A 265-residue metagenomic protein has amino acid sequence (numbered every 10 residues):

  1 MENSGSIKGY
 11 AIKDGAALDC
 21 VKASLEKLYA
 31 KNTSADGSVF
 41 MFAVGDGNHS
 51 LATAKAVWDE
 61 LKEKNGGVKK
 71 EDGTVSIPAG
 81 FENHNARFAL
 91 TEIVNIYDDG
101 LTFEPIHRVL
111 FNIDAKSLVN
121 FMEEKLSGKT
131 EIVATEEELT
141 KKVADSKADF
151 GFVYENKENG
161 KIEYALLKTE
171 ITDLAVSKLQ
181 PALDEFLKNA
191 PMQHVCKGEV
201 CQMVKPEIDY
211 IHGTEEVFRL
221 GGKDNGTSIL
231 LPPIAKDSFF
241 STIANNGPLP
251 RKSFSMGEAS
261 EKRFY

Functional and structural regions predicted by a protein language model:
M1-Y265: Surface-exposed, charge/polar-rich loops and edge strands
